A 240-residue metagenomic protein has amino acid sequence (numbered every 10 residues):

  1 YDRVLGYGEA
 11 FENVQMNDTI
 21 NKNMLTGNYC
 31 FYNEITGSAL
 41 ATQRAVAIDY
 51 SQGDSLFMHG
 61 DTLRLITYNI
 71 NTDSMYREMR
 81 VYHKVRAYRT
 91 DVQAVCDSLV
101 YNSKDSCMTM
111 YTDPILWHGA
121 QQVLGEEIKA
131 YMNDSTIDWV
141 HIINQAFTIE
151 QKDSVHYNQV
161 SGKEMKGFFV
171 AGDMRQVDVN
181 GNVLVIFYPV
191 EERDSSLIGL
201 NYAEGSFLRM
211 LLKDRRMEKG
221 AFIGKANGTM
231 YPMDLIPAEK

Functional and structural regions predicted by a protein language model:
Y1-K240: Structural signature for solvent-exposed beta-strand/loop edge elements and short helix-capping sites, enriched
